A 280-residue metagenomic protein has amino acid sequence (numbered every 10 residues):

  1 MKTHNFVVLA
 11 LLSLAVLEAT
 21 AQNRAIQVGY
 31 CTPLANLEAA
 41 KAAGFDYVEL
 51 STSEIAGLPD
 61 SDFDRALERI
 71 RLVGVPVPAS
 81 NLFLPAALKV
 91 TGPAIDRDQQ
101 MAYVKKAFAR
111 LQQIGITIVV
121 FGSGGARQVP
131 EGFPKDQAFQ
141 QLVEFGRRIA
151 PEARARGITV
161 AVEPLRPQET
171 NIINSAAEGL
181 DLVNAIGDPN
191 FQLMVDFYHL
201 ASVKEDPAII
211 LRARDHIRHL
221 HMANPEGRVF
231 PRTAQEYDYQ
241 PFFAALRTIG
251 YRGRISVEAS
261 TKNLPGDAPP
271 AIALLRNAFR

Functional and structural regions predicted by a protein language model:
M1-V7: Bacterial N-terminal signal peptides that target proteins for export
K2, A19-I116, R147, D188 (+4 more regions): N-terminal pre-domain/capping segments
V7-A15: Bacterial N-terminal signal peptides
Q22-Q27, L34-G44, G115, I173-V195 (+1 more regions): Histidine-acidic metal/acid-base catalytic patches
Y47-E49, A79-N81, V120, A161 (+3 more regions): Conserved beta-strand positions in the central sheet of alpha/beta enzyme cores
T52-G57, A86-A87, A126, R166-T170 (+3 more regions): Short histidine/acidic/glycine/proline-rich micro-motifs that form metal- and phosphate-coordinating active-site loops
D62-V73, L142-A153, I209-R212, P241-L246: Catalytic-core regions built around general acid/base machinery
V90, A94-Q192: Active-site acidic/histidine proton-transfer and metal-coordination neighborhood in alpha/beta enzyme cores
